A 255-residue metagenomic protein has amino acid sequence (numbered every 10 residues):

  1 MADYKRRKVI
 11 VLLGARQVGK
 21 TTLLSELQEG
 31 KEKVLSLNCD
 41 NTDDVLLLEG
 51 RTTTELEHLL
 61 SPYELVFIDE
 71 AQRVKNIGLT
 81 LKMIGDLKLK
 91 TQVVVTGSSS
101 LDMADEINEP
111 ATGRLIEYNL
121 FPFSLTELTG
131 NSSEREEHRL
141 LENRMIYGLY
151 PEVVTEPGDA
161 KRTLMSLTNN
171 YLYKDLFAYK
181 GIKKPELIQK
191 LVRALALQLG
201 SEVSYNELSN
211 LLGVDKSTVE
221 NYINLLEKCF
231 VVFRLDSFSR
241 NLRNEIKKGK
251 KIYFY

Functional and structural regions predicted by a protein language model:
M1-K5: Pre-Walker A adenine-sensing motif
L12: Hydrophobic anchor at the beta1->P-loop junction of P-loop NTPases
K20: Conserved lysine of the Walker
L23, L27: Hydrophobic positions on the alpha1 helix immediately C-terminal to the Walker A/P-loop
L35-L65: Short glycine-rich substrate-engagement loop in P-loop NTPases that contacts/grips substrate
G78-L101, N108-P110: Conserved catalytic/switch belt of AAA+ P-loop NTPases
L101-E117, S132-S133: Short regulatory helix/loop adjacent to the ATP-binding pocket of P-loop NTPases
G158-Y255: Accessory nucleic acid-recognition modules appended to NTPase machines
